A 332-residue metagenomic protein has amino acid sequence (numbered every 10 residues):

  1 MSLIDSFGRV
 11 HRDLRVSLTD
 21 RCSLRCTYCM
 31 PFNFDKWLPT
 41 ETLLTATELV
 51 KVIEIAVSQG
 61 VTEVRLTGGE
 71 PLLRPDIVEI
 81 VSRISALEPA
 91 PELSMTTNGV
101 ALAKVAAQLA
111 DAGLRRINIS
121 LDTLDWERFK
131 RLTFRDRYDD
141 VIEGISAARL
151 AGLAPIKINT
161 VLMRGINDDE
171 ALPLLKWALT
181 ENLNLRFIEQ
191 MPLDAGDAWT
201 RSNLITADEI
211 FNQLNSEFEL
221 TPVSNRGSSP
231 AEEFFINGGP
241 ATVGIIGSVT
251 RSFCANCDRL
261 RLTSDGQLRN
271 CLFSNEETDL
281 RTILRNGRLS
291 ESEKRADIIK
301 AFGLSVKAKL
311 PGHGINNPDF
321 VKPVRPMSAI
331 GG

Functional and structural regions predicted by a protein language model:
M1-I4, R251-G332: Radical SAM enzyme core and accessory elements
S6-T45: Canonical Radical SAM [4Fe-4S] cluster-binding loop centered on the CxxxCxxC motif and its immediate flanking residues
D20-C22, M30-N33, L121-T123, E189 (+1 more regions): Short, small-residue-rich loop/turn micro-motifs
L24, W126-E127, S252, T278: Glycine-centered loop/turn positions within well-structured domains that cap or flank conserved ligand/cofactor-binding
R25, C29, R74, E127 (+3 more regions): Residues that scaffold the ATP/ADP-binding catalytic core of kinase and kinase-like folds
L43-L66, E70, R74-I188: Radical SAM/AdoMet-radical enzyme domain recognition
E127-K130, R135-I142, S146-G244, S248 (+2 more regions): Radical SAM enzyme [4Fe-4S]-AdoMet core and its adjacent flexible, acidic and glycine-rich loops/tails across
